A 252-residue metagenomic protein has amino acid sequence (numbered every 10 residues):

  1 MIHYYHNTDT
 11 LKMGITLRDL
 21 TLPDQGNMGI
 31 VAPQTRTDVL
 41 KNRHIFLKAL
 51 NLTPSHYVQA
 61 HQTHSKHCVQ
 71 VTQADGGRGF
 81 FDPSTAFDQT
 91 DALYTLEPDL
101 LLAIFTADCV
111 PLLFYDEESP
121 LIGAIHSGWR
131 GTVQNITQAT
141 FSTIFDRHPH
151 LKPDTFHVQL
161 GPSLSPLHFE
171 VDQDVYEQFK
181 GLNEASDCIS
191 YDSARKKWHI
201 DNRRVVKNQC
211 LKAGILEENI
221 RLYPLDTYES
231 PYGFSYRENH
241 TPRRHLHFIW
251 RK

Functional and structural regions predicted by a protein language model:
M1-K252: Active-site microenvironment for binding and transforming phosphate-containing groups
